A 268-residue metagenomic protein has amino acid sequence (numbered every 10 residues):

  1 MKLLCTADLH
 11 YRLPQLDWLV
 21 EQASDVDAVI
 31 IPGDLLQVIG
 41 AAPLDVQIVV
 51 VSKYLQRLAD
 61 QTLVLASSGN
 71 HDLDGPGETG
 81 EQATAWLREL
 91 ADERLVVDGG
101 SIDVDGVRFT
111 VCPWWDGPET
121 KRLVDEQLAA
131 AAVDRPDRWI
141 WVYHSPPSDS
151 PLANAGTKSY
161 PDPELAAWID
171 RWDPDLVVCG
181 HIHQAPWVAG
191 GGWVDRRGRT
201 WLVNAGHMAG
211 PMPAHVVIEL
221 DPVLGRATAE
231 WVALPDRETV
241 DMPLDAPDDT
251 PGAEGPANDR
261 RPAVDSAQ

Functional and structural regions predicted by a protein language model:
M1-H10, G106-W115, I140-H144, T200-H207 (+1 more regions): Active-site-proximal beta-strand elements of phosphoester/diester hydrolases
C5-A7, V29-D34, V64-N70, L95-D98 (+3 more regions): Active-site neighborhood of phospho(di)ester-bond hydrolases with catalytic His/Asp-centered motifs
H10-D17, L36-G40, S67-E78, S101-D103 (+4 more regions): Active-site environment of divalent metal-dependent phosphoester hydrolases
Y11-D103: Core catalytic region of metal-dependent phosphoesterases/phosphodiesterases, especially metallo-beta-lactamase-like
A23, L55-Q61, V133-R135, I169-W172 (+1 more regions): Short, conserved loop/helix-junction motifs that constitute active-site signature segments in enzyme catalytic cores
L36-L55, L152-A189: Cap/insert and terminal regions of metallo-dependent hydrolase folds
Q37, D72-A167: Conserved catalytic scaffold of divalent metal-dependent phosphoesterases
I102-D105, V188-Q268: Binuclear metal-dependent phosphoesterase catalytic core
